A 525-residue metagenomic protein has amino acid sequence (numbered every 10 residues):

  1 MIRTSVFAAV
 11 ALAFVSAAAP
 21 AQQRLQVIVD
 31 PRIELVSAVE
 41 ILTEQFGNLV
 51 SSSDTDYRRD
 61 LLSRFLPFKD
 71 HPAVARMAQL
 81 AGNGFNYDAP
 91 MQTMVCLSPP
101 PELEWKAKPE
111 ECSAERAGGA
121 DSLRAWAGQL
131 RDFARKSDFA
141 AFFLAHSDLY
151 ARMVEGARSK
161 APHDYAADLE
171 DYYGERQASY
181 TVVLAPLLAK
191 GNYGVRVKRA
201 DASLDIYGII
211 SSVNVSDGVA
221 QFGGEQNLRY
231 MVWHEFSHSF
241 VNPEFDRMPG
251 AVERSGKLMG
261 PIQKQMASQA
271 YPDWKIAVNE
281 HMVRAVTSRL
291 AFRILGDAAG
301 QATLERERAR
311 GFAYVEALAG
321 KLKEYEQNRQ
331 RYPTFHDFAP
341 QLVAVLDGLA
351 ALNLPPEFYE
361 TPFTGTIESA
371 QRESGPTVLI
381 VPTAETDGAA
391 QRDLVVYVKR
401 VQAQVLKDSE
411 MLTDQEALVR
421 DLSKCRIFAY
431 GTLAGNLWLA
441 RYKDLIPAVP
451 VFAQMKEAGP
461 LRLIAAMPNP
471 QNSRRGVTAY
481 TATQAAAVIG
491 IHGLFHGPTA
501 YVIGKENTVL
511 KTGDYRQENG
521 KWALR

Functional and structural regions predicted by a protein language model:
F14-A18: N-terminal signal peptide c-region/cleavage motif recognized by signal peptidases
Q22-K160, K198: Non-catalytic architectural context of zinc metalloproteases
Q23-S52, C96-E115, I294, A298-R525: Solvent-exposed alpha-helical segments and adjacent loops that form catalytic or protein-interaction surfaces
P109-S113, G194-Q226: Active-site scaffold of zinc-dependent metalloenzymes
R116, A151-S159, G218-G223, N227 (+2 more regions): Second-shell loop/turn segments in exported
S147-I206, K407-L418, L422-T432: Auxiliary, metal-adjacent structural segments of Zn-dependent hydrolase domains
Q226-D246: Active-site recognition of the HExxH zinc-binding catalytic motif
N242-Q269: Post-HEXXH active-site segment of zinc metalloproteases
